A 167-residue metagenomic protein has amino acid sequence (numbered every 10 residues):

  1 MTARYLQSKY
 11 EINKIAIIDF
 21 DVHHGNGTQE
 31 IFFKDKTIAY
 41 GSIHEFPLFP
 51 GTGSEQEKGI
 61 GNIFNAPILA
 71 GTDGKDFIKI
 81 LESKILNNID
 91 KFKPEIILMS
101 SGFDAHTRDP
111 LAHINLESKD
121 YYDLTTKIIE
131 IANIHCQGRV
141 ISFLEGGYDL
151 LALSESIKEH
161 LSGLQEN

Functional and structural regions predicted by a protein language model:
M1-I134, L161-S162: Conserved alpha-helical scaffold segments that buttress catalytic/binding sites
H106-D109, D149-L153: Short active-site-adjacent structural elements
E117-S118, L150-N167: Short, electropositive alpha-helical surface patch
